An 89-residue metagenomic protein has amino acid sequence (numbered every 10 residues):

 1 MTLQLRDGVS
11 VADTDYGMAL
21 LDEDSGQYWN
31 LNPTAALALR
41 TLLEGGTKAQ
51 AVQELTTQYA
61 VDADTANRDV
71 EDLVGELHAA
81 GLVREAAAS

Functional and structural regions predicted by a protein language model:
M1-A36, R40, A86: Acidic, low-complexity/disordered tracts enriched in E/D and polar residues
Q27-S89: Long, charge-rich, low-complexity alpha-helical segments
